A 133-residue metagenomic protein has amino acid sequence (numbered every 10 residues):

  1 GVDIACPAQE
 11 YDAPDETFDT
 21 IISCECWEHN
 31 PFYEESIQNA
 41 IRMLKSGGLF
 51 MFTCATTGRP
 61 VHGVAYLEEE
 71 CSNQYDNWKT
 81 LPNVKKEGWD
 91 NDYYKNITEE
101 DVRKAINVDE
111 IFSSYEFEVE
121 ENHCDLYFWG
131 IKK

Functional and structural regions predicted by a protein language model:
G1-D15, S23: Adenosine-cofactor binding site in Rossmann-like domains, unifying the SAM/SAH pocket of S-adenosylmethionine-dependent
E10, E28, R59: Active-site micro-motifs of SAM-dependent methyltransferase domains
D12, E16, E35-Q38: Residues in flexible loops and secondary-structure boundaries
E16-F18, G48: Short coil/turn segments at beta-strand junctions that form active-site/ligand-binding loops
T20-C26: A short beta-strand submotif of the Rossmann-like class I SAM-dependent methyltransferase core that lines
P31-K133: S-adenosyl-L-methionine-dependent methyltransferase catalytic module, highlighting the catalytic core
